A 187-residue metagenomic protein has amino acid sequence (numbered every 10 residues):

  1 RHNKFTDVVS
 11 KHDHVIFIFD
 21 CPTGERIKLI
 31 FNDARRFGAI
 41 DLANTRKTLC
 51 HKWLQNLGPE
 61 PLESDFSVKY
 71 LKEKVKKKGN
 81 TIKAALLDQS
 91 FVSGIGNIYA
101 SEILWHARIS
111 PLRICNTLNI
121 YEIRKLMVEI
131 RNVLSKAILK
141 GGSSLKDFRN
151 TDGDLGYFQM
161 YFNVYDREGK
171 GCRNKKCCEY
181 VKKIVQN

Functional and structural regions predicted by a protein language model:
R1-N187: Structured catalytic/nucleic-acid-binding cores of DNA maintenance enzymes
